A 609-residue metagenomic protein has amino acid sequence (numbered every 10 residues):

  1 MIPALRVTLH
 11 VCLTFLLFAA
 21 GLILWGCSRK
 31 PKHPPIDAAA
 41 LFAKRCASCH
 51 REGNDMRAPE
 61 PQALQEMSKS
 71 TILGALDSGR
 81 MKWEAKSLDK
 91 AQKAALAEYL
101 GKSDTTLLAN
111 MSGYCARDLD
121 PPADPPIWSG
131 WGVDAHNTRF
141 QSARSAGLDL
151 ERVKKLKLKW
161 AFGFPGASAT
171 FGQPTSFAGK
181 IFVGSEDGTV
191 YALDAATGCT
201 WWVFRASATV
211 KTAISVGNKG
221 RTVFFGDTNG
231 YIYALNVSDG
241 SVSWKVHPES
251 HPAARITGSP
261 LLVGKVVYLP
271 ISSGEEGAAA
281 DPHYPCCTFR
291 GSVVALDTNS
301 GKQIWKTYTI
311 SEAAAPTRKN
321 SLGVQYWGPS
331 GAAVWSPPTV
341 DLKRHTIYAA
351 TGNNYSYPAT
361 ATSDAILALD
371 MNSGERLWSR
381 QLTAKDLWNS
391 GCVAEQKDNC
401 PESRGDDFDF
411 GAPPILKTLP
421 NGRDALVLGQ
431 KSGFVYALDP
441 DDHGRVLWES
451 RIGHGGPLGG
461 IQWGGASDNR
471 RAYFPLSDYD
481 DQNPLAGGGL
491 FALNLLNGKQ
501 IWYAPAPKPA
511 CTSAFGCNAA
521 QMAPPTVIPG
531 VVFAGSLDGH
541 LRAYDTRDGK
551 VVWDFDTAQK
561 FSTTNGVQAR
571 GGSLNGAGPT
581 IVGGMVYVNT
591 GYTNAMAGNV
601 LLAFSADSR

Functional and structural regions predicted by a protein language model:
M1-L9: N-terminal secretory signal peptides that target proteins for export/translocation
W25-G26: C-terminal motif of bacterial Sec signal peptides marking the signal peptidase cleavage site
H33-E52: Sequence/structural segment immediately N-terminal to covalent heme-attachment motifs in c-type and related
S48, A58-D104, T346: Extracytoplasmic electron-transfer domains, predominantly the class I c-type cytochrome c fold
M56-A58, A135-S142, G166-G172: Short, solvent-exposed loop/turn elements at domain surfaces
Y114-L158, A314: Blade/loop signatures of beta-propeller domains
L150-P165, T189-V210, V216-A254, V263-K265 (+6 more regions): Extracytoplasmic/lumenal domain signature
